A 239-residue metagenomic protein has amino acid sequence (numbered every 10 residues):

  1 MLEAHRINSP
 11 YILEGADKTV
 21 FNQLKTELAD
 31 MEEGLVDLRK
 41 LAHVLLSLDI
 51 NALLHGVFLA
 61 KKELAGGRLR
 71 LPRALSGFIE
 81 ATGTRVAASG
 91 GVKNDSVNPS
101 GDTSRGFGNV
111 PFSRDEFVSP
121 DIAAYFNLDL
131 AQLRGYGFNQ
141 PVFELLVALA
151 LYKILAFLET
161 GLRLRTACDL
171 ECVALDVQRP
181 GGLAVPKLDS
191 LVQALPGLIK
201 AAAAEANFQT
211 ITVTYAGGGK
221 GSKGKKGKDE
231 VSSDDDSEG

Functional and structural regions predicted by a protein language model:
M1-G239: Basic polyanion-binding and macromolecular-assembly surfaces
